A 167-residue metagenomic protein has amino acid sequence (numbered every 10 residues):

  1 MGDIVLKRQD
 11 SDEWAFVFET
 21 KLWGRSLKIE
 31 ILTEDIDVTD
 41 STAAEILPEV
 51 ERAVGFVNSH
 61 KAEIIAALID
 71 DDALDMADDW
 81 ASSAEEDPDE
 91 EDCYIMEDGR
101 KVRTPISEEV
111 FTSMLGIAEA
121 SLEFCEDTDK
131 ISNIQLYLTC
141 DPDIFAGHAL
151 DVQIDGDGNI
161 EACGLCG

Functional and structural regions predicted by a protein language model:
M1-F18, T112-G167: Acidic, proline/glycine-rich low-complexity IDRs
M1-M96: N-terminal "domain-start" segment
S59-I144: Amphipathic protein-protein interaction modules
